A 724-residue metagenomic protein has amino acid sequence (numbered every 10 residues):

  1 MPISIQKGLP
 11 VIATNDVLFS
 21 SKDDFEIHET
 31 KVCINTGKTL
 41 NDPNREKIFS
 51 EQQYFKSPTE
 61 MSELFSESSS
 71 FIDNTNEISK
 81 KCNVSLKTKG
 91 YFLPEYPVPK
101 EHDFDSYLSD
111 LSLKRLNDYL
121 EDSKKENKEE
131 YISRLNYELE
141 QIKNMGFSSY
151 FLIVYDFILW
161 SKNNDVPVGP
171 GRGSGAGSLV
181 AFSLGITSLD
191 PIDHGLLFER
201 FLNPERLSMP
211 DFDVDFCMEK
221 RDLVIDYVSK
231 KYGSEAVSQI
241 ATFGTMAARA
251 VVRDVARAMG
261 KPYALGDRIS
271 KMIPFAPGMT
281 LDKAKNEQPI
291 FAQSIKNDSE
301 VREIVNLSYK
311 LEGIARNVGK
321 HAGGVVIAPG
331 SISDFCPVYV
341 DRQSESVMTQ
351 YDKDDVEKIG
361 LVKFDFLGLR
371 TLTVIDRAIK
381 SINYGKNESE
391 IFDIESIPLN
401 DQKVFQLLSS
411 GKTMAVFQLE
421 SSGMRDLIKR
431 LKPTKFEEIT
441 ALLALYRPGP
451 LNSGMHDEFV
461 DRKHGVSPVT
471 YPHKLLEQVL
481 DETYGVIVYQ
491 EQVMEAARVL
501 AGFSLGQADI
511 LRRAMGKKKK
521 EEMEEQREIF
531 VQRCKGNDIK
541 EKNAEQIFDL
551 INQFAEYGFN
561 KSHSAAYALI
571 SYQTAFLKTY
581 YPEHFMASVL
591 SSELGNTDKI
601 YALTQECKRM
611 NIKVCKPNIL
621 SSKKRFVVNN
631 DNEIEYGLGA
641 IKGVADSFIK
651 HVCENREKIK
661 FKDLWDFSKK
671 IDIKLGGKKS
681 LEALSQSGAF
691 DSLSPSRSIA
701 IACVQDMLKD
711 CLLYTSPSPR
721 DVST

Functional and structural regions predicted by a protein language model:
M1-N83, L152-E205: Charged catalytic cores and adjacent phosphate/nucleic-acid-binding surfaces used for phosphate/nucleic-acid chemistry
P10-T14, K87, Q239, Q418: A structural signal for short, well-ordered beta-strand segments and their strand-loop junctions that often border
F19, E51, K100-S716, R720 (+1 more regions): Noncatalytic, beta-rich nucleic-acid-contacting surfaces in large DNA/RNA-processing enzymes
E63-S109, I269-K271, E395-P398: A short helix-loop
